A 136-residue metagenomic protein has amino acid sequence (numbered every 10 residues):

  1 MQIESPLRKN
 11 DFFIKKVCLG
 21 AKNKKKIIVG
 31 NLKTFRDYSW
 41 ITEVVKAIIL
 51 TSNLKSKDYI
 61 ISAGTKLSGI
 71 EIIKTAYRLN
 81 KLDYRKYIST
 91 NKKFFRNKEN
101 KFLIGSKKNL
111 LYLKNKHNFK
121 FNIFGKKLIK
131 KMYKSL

Functional and structural regions predicted by a protein language model:
Q2-L7: Conserved catalytic-site region of short-chain dehydrogenase/reductase
R8, F13-L136: C-terminal substrate-binding subdomain of Rossmann-fold SDR/epimerase-dehydratase oxidoreductases
